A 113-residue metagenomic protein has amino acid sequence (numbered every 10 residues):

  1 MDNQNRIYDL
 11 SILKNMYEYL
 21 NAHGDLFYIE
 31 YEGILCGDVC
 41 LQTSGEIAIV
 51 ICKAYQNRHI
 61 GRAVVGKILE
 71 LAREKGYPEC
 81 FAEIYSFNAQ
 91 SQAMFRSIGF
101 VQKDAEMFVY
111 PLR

Functional and structural regions predicted by a protein language model:
M1-Q4, G76-C80, D104-A105: N-terminal non-globular leader segments, chiefly Sec-dependent signal peptides
N3-A54: Acetyl-CoA-dependent GNAT
E46-A48, F81-E83, V109: Short aromatic/hydrophobic contact patches that present stacked aromatics for nucleic-acid/ligand binding
C52, Q56-N57, F87: Glycine-/small-residue-rich active-site loops that bind phosphorylated ligands and cofactors
Y55, H59-K67: Conserved acetyl-CoA pyrophosphate-binding loop and the N-cap/start of the following alpha-helix in GNAT-like
R62, S86-D104: Conserved active-site alpha-helix within GNAT-family acetyltransferase domains
A72-S86: Conserved GNAT acetyl-CoA-binding A-motif
